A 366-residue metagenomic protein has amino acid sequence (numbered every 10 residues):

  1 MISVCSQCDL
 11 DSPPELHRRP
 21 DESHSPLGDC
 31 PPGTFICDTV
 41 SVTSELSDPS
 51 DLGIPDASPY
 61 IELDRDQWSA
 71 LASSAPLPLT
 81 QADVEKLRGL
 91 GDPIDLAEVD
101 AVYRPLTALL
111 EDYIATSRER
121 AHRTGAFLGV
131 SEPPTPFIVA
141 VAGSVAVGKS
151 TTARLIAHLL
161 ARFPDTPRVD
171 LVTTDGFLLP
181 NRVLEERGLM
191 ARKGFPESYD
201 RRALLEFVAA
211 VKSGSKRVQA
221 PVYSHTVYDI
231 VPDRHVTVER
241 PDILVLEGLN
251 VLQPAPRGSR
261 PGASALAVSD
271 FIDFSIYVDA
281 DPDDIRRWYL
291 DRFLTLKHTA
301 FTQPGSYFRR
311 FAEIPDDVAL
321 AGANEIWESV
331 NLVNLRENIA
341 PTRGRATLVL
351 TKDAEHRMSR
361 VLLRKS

Functional and structural regions predicted by a protein language model:
T43-S74, R88, P93, V251-S366: Conserved NTP phosphate-binding and transfer environment spanning the P-loop NTPase/kinase superfamily
S58-I138: Extreme N-terminal, non-catalytic leader segments that precede Walker-type/kinase nucleotide-binding cores
P93, E98, D170-V172, F177-V227: Conserved nucleotide-sensing/catalytic segment adjacent to the nucleotide-binding pocket in NTP-handling enzymes
G129, P133, R202-D270, W327-T342: Glycine-rich phosphate-binding loop used to anchor ATP phosphates in small-molecule kinases, encompassing both
S144: P-loop (Walker A) phosphate-binding loop of NTP-binding proteins
K149: Conserved lysine of the Walker
T152, I156: Hydrophobic positions on the alpha1 helix immediately C-terminal to the Walker A/P-loop
H158-D170: Post-Walker A helix-loop "phosphate-sensing" segment adjacent to the P-loop in P-loop NTPases
